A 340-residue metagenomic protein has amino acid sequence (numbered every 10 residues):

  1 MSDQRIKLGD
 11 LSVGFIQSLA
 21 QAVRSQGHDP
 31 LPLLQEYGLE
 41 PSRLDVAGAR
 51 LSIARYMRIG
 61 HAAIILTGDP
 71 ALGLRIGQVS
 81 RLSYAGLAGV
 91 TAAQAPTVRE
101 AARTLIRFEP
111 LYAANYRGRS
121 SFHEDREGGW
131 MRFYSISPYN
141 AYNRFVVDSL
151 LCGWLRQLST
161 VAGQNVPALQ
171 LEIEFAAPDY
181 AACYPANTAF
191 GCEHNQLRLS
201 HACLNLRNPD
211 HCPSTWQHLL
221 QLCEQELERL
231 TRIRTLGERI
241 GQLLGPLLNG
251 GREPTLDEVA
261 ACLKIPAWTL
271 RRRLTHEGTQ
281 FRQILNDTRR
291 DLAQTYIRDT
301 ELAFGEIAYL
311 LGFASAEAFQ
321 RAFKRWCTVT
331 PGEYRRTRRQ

Functional and structural regions predicted by a protein language model:
M1-G128: N-terminal low-complexity or simple alpha-helical regulatory segments that function as activation/interaction modules
E36-E40, E174, L310: Short acidic/histidine-centered micro-motifs embedded in hydrophobic/aromatic stretches that mark compact functional
G60, L151-W154, C223: Hydrophobic alpha-helical core bundles mediating ligand binding, dimerization, or RNAP-core interactions
G86-A92, I136-N140, C223-L227: Short hinge/gating elements
A101, L150-G153, T215: Internal, well-ordered alpha-helical segments in soluble enzyme and binding-protein domains
R117-L206: DNA-contacting interfaces and partner/effector-binding or oligomerization modules in DNA-centric proteins
A177-Q340: Extended mid-to-C-terminal alpha-helical interaction segments
